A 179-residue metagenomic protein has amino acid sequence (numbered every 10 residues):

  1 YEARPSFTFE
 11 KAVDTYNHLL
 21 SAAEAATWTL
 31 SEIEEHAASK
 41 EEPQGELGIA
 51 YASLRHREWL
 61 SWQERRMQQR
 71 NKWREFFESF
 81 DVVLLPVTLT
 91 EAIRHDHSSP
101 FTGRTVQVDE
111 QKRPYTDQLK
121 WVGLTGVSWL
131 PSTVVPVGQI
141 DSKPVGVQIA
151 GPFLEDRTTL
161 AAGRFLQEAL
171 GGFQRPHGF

Functional and structural regions predicted by a protein language model:
Y1-Y16, A50-S53, E58: Gly/Ser-rich, acidic/histidine-flanked active-site/gating loops
A12-S21, S99-F101, Q148-A150: Short low-complexity, flexible loop/linker segments enriched in glycine and/or proline with clustered acidic
H18-R74, T90, H95-S98, V134-P144: Short helix-loop capping/hinge segments that flank enzyme active sites or metal/cofactor-binding pockets
L60, S79, P114, W121 (+1 more regions): Structural helix-boundary/capping segments
V87: Glycine-rich, N-terminal phosphate-binding loop of Rossmann-like dinucleotide-binding domains
I93-L119: Short, surface-exposed loop/helix-turn segments at secondary-structure junctions that function as lids/hinges flanking
